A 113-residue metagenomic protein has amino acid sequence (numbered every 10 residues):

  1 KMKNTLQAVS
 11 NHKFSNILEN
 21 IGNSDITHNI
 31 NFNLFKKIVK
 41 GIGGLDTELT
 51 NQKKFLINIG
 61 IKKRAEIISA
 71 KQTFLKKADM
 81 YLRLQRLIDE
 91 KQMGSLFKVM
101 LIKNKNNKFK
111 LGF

Functional and structural regions predicted by a protein language model:
K1-F113: Long, Lys/Arg- and hydrophobic-enriched amphipathic alpha-helices
